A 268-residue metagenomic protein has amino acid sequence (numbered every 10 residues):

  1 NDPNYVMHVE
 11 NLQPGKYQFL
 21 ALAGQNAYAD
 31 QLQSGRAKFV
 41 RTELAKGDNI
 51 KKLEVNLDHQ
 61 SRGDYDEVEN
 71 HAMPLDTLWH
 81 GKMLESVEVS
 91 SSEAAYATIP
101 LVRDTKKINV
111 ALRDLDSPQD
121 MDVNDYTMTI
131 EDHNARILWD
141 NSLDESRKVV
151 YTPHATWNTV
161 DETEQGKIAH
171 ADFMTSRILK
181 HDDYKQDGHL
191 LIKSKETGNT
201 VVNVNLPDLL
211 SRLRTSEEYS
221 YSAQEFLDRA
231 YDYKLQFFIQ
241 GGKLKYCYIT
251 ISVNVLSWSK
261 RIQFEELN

Functional and structural regions predicted by a protein language model:
N1-R103: Short, low-hydrophobicity acidic/polar segments
N1-S34, D120-Y219, N268: Tryptophan-paired
G15-Y17, A95, D104-K106, N124 (+4 more regions): Residues at beta-strand starts and edge strands
S90-A94, T163-G166, S216, A230: Solvent-exposed, conformationally flexible loop/turn segments
L101-R113: A short, Gly/Thr-enriched small/hydrophobic beta-strand-prone motif that recurs across taxa
D116-P118: Short beta-strands and strand-coil junctions in structured, solvent-facing domains, enriched
E196-L256: C-terminal structured domain segments
N254-N268: Short, low-complexity, Pro/Ser/Thr/Gly-rich segments in the mature regions of secreted, periplasmic
